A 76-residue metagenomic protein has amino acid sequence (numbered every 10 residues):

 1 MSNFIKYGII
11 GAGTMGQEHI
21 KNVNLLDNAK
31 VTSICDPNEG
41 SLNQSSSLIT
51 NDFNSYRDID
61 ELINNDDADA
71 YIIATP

Functional and structural regions predicted by a protein language model:
M1-T50: N-terminal Rossmann-like dinucleotide-binding module
F53-P76: Beta-loop-alpha module in the N-terminal Rossmann-like domain of NAD(P)-dependent dehydrogenases, especially those
